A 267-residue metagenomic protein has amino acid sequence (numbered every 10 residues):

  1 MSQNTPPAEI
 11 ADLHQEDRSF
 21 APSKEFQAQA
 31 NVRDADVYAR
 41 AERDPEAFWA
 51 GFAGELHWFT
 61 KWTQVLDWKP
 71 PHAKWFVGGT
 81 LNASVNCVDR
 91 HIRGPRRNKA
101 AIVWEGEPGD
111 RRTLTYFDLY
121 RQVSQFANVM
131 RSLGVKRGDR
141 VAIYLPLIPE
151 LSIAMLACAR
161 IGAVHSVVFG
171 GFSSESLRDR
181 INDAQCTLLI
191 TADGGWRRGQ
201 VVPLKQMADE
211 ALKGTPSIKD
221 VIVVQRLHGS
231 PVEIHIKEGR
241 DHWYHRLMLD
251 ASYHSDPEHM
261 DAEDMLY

Functional and structural regions predicted by a protein language model:
D12-D36: Short, contiguous pre-domain boundary segments
A39, S84-V85, N98, I102-L156 (+2 more regions): Conserved AMP-binding/adenylate-forming core of the ANL superfamily
R40-T63, G79-A101, E263: A short N-terminal helical cap/helix-turn-helix that marks the beginning of AMP-binding/adenylate-forming
L66, C87-T115, H228-V232, M265-L266: AMP-dependent adenylate-forming
P108-G109, L188-A262: ANL superfamily adenylate-forming
L145, S166-N182, G194-P203: ATP-dependent adenylate-forming carboxylate-activation enzymes
A154, C158-A159, A208: Short hydrophobic alpha-helical segments of the AMP-binding
G162: Structured binding elements
